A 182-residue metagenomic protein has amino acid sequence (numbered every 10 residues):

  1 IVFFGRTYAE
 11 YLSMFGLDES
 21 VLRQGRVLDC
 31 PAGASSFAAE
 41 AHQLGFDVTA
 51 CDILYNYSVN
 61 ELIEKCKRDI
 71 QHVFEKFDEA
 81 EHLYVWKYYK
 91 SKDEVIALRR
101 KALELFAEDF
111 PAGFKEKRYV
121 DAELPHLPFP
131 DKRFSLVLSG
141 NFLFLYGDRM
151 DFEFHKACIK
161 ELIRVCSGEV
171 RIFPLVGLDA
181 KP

Functional and structural regions predicted by a protein language model:
F3-R26, A34-F37: Conserved alpha-helix/loop element of class I SAM-dependent methyltransferases that forms part of the SAM/SAH-binding
L22-L54: Conserved class I S-adenosyl-L-methionine
Q43-K117: Class I S-adenosyl-L-methionine-dependent methyltransferase module
K115-H126: Conserved SAM-binding strand-loop segment of SAM-dependent methyltransferases
P125-L138: A short acidic, Gly/Pro-enriched loop at the edge of an enzyme's catalytic core that lines a small-molecule cofactor
G140-F144: Residues lining the SAM
Y146-E161: A short, conserved alpha-helix within the catalytic core of class I
C158-L162, C166-V176: Conserved beta-strand signature within the Rossmann-like core of class I S-adenosyl-L-methionine
